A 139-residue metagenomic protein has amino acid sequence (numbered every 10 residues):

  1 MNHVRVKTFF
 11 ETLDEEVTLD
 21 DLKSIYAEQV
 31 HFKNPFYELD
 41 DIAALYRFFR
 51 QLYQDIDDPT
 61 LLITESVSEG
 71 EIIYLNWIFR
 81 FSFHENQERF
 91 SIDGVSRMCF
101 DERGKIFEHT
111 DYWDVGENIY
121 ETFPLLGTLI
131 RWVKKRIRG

Functional and structural regions predicted by a protein language model:
M1-F9, F32-P35, Q51-D55, F107: Short, mixed-charge, low-aromatic patches
N2-I25: Short acidic-aromatic low-complexity motifs
T12, F36-E38, S82, R97: Short histidine/acidic/glycine/proline-rich micro-motifs that form metal- and phosphate-coordinating active-site loops
L19-I73: A solvent-exposed, acidic/Ser-Thr-rich amphipathic alpha-helical stretch
T60, S68-G139: A beta-strand edge to alpha-helix "cap/lid" segment located at domain peripheries
